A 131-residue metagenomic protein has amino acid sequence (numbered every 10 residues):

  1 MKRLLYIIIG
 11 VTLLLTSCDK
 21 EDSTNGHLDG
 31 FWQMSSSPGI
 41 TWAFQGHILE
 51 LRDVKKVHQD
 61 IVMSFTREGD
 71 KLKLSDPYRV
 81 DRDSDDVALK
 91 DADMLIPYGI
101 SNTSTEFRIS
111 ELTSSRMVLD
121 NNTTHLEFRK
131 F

Functional and structural regions predicted by a protein language model:
K2-I8: Sec-dependent signal peptide recognition, specifically the positively charged N-region followed immediately by
L14-S17: C-terminal motif of bacterial Sec signal peptides marking the signal peptidase cleavage site
K20: Short, conserved catalytic or interaction motifs in soluble domains
G26-T41: Tryptophan-anchored aromatic micro-motifs
G30, I48-L49, G69: A short glycine-rich beta-turn/N-cap micro-motif
P38-T41, R52-S114: Contiguous, well-ordered beta-strand patches that form the walls/edges of small beta-barrel/beta-sandwich domains
R116-F131: Edge beta-strand at a domain terminus
